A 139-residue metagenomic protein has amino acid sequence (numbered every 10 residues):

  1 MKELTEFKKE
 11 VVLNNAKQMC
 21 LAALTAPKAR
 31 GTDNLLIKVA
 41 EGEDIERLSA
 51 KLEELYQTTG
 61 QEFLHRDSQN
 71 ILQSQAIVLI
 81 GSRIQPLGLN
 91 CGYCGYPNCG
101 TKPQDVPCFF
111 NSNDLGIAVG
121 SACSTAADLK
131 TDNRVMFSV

Functional and structural regions predicted by a protein language model:
M1-V139: Acidic, surface-exposed loops and disordered segments
